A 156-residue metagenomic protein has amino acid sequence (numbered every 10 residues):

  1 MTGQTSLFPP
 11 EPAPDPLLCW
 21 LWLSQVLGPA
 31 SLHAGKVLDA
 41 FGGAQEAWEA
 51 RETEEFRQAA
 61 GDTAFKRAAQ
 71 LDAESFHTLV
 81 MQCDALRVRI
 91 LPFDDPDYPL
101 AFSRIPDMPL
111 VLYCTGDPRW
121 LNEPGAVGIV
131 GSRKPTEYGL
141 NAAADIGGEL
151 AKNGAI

Functional and structural regions predicted by a protein language model:
T2-G148, K152-N153: Short, positively charged patches
I156: Catalytic beta/alpha-barrel core
